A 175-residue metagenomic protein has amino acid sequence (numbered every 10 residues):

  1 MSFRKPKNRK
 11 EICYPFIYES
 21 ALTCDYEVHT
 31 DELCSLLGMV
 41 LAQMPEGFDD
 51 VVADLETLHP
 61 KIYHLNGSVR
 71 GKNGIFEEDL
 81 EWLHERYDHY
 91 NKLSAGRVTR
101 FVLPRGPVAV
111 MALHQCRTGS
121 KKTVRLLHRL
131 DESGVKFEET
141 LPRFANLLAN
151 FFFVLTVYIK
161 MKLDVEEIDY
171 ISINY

Functional and structural regions predicted by a protein language model:
M1-Y175: Phosphate/pyrophosphate-binding loop motifs in nucleotide- or prenyl diphosphate-using proteins
